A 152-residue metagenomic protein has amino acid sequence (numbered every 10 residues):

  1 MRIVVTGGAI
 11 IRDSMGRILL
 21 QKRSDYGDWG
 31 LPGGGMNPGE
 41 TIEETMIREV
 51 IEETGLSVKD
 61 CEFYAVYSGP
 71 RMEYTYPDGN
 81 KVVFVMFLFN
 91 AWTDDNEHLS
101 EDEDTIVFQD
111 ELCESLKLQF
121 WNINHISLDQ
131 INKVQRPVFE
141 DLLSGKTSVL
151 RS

Functional and structural regions predicted by a protein language model:
M1-I18, P38, L88-N90: Conserved N-terminal beta-strand and adjoining loop/helix that marks the start of the Nudix/MutT-like hydrolase domain
M1-I3, P77-V85, D110-S115: A generic structural micro-feature
R17-E52: Conserved Nudix-box catalytic region and its N-terminal flanking loop in Nudix hydrolases and closely related
D28-W29, Y67-E73: Short, solvent-exposed loop/turn segments at secondary-structure junctions
S57-V66: A short coil-to-beta-strand element that immediately follows conserved catalytic motifs
R71-D102: Active-site-adjacent beta-strand/loop module that shapes the phosphate/pyrophosphate-binding cleft
E101-F139: NUDIX/MutT-family hydrolases
E140-S152: Acidic/histidine-enriched, glycine/proline-rich intrinsically disordered or flexible terminal extensions
